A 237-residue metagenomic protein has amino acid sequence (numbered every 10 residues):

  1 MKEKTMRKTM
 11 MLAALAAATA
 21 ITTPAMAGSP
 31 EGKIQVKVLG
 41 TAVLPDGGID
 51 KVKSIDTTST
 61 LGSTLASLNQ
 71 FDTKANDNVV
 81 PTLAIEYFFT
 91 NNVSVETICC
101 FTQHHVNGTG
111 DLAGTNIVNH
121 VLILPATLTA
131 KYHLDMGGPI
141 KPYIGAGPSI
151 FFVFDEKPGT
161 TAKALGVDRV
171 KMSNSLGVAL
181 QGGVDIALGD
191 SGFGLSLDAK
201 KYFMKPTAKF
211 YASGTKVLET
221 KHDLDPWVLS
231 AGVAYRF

Functional and structural regions predicted by a protein language model:
M1-G32: Cleavable N-terminal export/targeting peptides
M26-A84: Short glycine/proline- and aromatic-enriched beta-strand/turn motifs that initiate or cap beta-hairpins
G28-E31, A42-L44, A84-T160, S230 (+1 more regions): Gram-negative (and chloroplast) outer-membrane scaffold detector with strong preference for beta-barrel transmembrane
G32, D77-P81, H120-A126, M172-V178 (+1 more regions): Residues that define the transmembrane beta-barrel architecture of outer-membrane proteins
G48-I55, N107-G114, F154-G166, T207-K216: Outer-membrane beta-barrel translocator domains and adjoining extracellular loop/strand segments of Gram-negative
I49, H104, G189-F237: Predominantly the C-terminal beta-signal and adjacent terminal strand-loop region of outer-membrane beta-barrel
S67-F71, D111-N119, A162-K171, T215-K221: Extracellular loop and loop/strand-boundary signature of outer-membrane beta-barrel proteins
V153, L165-Q181: A contiguous pocket-lining binding segment that forms or flanks enzyme active sites
